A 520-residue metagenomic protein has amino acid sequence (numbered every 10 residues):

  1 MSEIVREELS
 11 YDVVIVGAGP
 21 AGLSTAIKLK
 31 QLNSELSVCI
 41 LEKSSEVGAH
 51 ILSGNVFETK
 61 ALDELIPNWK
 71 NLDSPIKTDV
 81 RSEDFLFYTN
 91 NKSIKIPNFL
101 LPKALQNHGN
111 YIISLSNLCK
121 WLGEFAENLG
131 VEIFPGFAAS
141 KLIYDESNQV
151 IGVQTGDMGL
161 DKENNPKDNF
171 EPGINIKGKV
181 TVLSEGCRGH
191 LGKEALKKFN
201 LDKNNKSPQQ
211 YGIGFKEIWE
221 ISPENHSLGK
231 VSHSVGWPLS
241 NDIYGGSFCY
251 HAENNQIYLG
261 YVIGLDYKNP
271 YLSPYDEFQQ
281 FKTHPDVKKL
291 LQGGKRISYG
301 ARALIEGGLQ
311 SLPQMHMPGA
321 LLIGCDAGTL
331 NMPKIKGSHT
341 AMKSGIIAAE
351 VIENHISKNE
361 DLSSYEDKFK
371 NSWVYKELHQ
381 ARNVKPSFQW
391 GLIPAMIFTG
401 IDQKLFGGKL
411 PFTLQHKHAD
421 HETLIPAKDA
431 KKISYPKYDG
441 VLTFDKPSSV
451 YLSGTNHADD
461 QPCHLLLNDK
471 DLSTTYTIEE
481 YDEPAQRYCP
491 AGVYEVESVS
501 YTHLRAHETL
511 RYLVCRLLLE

Functional and structural regions predicted by a protein language model:
V13-L36: N-terminal Rossmann-like FAD-binding beta1-loop-alpha1 element of flavoenzymes
Q31-H50: Glycine-rich FAD pyrophosphate-binding loop
S44-N90: N-terminal FAD cofactor-binding segment of flavoenzymes
I76-V80, F85-T89, S372-V499, R516: Ferredoxin-type iron-sulfur electron-transfer modules and their immediate structural context
L105-E124, N269-L272: Short beta-strand to alpha-helix junction loop
L129-D286: Predominantly flavin-linked oxidoreductase catalytic cores and closely associated redox partners
E350-F388: Active-site-proximal substrate-binding core of FAD-dependent oxidoreductases
T502-T509, E520: Conserved small/polar residues in nucleotide/adenosyl-binding loops
